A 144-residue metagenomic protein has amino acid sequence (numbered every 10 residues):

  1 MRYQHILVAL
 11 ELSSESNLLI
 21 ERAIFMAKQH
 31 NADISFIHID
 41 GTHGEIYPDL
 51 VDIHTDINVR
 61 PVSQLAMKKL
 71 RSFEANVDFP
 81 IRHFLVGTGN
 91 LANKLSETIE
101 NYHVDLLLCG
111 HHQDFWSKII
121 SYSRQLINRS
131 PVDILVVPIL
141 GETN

Functional and structural regions predicted by a protein language model:
R2-I53, R129: Small/aliphatic-rich secondary-structure junction motif
I24, R71, R124: Active-site phosphate/pyrophosphate- and oxyanion-stabilizing loops and adjacent acidic/basic residues in soluble
V51-T55, N101-Y102, Q125-I127: Short, hinge-like loop/turn segments at secondary-structure boundaries
I53-A66: A short acidic, glycine-rich active-site loop that binds or catalyzes chemistry on phosphate/adenosine moieties
V86-K94: Charged docking surfaces used in two-component/phosphorelay signaling
L106-R129, T143-N144: Glycine-rich, Arg-bearing micro-motifs that act as flexible, cationic patches
